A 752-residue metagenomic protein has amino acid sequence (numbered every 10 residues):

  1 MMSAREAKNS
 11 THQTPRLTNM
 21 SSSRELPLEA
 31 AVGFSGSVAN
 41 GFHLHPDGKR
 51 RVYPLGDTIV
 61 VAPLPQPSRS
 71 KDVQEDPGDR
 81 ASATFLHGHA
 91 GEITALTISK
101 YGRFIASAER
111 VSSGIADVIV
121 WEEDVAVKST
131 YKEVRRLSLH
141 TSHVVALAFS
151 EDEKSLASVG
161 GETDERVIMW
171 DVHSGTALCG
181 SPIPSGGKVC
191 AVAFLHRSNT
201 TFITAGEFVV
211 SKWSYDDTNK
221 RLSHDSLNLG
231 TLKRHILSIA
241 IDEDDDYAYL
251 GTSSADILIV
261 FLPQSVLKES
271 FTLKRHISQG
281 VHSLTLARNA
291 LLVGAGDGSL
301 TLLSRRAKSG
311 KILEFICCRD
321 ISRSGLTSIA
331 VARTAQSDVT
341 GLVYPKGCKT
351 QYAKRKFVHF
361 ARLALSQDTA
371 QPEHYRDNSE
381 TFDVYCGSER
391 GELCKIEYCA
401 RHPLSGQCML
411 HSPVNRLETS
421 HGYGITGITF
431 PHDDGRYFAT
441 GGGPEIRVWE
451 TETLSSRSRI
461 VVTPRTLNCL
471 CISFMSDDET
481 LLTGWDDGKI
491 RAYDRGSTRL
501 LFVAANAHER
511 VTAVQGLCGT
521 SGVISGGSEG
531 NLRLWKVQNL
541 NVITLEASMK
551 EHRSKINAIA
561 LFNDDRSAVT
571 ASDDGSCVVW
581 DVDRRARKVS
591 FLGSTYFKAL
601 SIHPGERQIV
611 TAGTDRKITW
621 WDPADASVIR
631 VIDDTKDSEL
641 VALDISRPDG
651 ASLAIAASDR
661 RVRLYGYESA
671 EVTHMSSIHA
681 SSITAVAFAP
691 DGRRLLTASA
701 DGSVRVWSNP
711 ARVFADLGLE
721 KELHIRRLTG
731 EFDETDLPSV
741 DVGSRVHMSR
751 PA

Functional and structural regions predicted by a protein language model:
S21-S37, G78-A83, Y131, L410-V414: A short helix->beta-strand "capping" segment at the edge of beta-propeller domains
G33-G36, H87-I93, S138-V144, P182-V189 (+14 more regions): WD40/WD-repeat beta-propeller blade N-cap
S35, A680-S682, P690, G702-A752: Terminal intrinsically disordered, low-complexity extensions flanking WD-repeat/beta-propeller proteins
H43-D47, I98-G102, A148-E153, A193-N199 (+13 more regions): Loop/turn segments within WD40 beta-propeller blades
R51, I105, L156, T201-F202 (+10 more regions): Hydrophobic beta-strand positions that form the internal "hydrophobic ladder" of WD40/Gbeta-like beta-propeller blades
L55, A108-G114, V159-T163, A205-E207 (+10 more regions): Conserved strand-to-loop turn within each blade of WD40 beta-propeller repeats
V60-V61, I119, R166-I168, S211 (+10 more regions): WD40 beta-propeller blade core
P65, E123-A126, V172-G175, D216-T218 (+10 more regions): Short loop/turn segments that connect beta-strands within beta-propeller blades
